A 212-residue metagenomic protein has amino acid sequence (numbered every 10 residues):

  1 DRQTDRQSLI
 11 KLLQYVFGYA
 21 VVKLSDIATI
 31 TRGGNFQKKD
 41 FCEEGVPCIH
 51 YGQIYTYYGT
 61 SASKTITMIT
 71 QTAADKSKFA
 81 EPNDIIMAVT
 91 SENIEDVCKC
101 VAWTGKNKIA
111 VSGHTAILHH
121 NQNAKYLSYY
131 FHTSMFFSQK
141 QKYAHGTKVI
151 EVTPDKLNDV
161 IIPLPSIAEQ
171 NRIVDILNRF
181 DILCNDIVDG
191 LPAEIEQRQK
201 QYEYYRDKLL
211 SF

Functional and structural regions predicted by a protein language model:
D1-L9, G18-A20, N158-Q199: Amphipathic alpha-helical segments
K11-G34, E194-K200, Y205: Non-catalytic DNA-recognition/assembly elements of restriction-modification systems
Y15-G18, N35-F36, A73-A74, T104 (+2 more regions): Short, solvent-exposed loop/turn positions at domain surfaces that link secondary-structure elements or cap domain
Y19-L24, V46, A80, D84-I86 (+3 more regions): Short, structured motif recognition centered on aromatic/hydrophobic residues
D26-Q37, G52-D84: Sequence-specific dsDNA recognition surfaces
H50, D75-H132: A short beta-sheet element
K108-H114, H145-S166: A short glycine-rich beta-alpha junction/loop motif
